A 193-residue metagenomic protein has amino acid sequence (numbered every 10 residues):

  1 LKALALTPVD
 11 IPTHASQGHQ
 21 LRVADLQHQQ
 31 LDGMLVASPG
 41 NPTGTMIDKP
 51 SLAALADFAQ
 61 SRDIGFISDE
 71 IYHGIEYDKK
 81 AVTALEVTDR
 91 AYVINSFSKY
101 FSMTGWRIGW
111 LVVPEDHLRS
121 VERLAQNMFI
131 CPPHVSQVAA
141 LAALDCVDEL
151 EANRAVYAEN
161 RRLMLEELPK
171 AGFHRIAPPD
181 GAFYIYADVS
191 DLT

Functional and structural regions predicted by a protein language model:
L1-G18: PLP-dependent aspartate aminotransferase-fold enzymes
L6, S61-G65, D89: A short helix->loop->beta-strand "cap" motif at the edges of active sites that frequently abuts
T13-K79: Active-site phosphate-binding strand-loop segment of PLP-dependent enzymes
E86-S120, P132-V135: Active-site PLP attachment segment
V121-M128, A143-P169: Structural signature of PLP-dependent enzymes
L141, Y157-L168, I176-V189: Conserved glycine-rich beta-strand-loop-beta hairpin in the small C-terminal domain of fold type I
